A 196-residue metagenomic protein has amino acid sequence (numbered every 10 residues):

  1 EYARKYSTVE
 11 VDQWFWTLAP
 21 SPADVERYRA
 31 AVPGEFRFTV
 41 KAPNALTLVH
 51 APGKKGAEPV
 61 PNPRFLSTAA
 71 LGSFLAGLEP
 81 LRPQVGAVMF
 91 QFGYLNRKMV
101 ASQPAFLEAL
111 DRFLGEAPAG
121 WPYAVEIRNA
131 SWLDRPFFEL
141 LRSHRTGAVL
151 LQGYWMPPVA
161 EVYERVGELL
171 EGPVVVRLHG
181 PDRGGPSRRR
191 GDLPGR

Functional and structural regions predicted by a protein language model:
E1-R196: Residues lining hydrophobic/aromatic ligand-binding pockets adjacent to catalytic sites
